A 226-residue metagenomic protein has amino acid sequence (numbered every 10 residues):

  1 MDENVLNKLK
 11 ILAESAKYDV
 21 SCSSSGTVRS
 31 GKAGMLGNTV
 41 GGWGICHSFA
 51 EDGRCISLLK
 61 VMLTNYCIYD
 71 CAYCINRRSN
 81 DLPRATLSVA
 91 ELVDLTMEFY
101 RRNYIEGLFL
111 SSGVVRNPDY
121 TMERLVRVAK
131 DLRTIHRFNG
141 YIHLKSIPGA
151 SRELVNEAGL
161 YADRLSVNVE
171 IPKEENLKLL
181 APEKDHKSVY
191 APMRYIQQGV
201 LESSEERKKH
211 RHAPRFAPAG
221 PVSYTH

Functional and structural regions predicted by a protein language model:
M1-Y66: Flexible, acidic/Gly-rich N-terminal and inter-domain linker regions that tether and position cofactor-handling modules
V61-A90: Canonical Radical SAM [4Fe-4S] cluster-binding loop centered on the CxxxCxxC motif and its immediate flanking residues
D81-V93, Y120-R124, T134-A158, A162-R164 (+1 more regions): Canonical radical SAM enzyme core domain
Y104-E106, F138-G140, Y161, A217-A219: Short, well-ordered coil/turn segments that N-cap beta-strands
L108-R127, L179: Conserved glycine-rich "GG(E/T)P / GGGxP" loop and the immediately following alpha-helix in the radical SAM core
E123-N139, S188-S203: Alpha-helix-loop-beta-strand connector modules within alpha/beta enzyme cores
L201-F216: Short mixed-charge
T225-H226: Conserved small/polar residues in nucleotide/adenosyl-binding loops
